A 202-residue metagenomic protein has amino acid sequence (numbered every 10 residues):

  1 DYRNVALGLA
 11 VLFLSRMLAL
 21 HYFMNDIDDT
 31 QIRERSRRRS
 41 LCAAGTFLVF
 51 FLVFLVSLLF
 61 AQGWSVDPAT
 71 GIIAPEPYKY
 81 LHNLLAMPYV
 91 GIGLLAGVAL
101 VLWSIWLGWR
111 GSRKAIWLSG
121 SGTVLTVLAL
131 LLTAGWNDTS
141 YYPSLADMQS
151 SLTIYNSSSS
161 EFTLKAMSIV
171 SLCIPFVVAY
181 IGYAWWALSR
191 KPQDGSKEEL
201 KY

Functional and structural regions predicted by a protein language model:
D1-A115, A129, T133: Long, contiguous internal "core" modules enriched in hydrophobic/ aromatic residues
Y2-A6, E161-S168: Select transmembrane alpha-helical segments in multipass membrane proteins
I72-Y78, Y142-L164: Short, membrane-exposed interhelical loops at transmembrane-helix boundaries
W117-T126: Central hydrophobic cores of alpha-helical transmembrane segments in multi-pass integral membrane proteins
V127-Q149: Juxtamembrane non-transmembrane "cap" segments at the membrane-aqueous interface of multi-pass membrane proteins
S171, P175-A179: Hydrophobic transmembrane alpha-helical segments of multi-pass transport and channel proteins
A179-Q193: Membrane-helix cytosolic exit motif
R190-Y202: Short, highly charged, low-complexity non-transmembrane loops/tails of multi-pass membrane proteins
